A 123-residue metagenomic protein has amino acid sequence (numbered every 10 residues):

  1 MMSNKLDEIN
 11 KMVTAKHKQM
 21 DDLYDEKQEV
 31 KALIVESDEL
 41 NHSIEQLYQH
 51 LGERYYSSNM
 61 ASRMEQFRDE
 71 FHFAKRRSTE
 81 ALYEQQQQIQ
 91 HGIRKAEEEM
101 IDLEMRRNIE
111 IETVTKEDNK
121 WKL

Functional and structural regions predicted by a protein language model:
M1-L123: Charge-rich amphipathic alpha-helical interaction elements
